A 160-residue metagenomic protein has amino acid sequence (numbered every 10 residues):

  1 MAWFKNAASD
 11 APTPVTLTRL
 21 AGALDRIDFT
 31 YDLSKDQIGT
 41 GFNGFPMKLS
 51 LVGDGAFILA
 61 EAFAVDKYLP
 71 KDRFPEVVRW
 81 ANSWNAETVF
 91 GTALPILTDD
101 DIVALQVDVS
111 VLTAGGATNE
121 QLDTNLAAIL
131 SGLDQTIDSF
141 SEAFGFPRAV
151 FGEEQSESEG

Functional and structural regions predicted by a protein language model:
M1-G53: Charge-rich, low-complexity N-terminal segments
Q37-G39, A56-I58, V103-L105: Hydrophobic residues embedded in beta-strands of well-ordered beta-sheets
G41-F45, E61-D66, D108-L112: Secondary-structure transition/turn motif
L49-Y68: A short acidic-to-branched-hydrophobic micro-motif
F63-D108: Short, internal acidic amphipathic alpha-helical interface segments that mediate docking to partner proteins
T113-N125: A short acidic/glycine-rich loop-to-helix N-cap element
T124-P147: A conserved amphipathic terminal alpha-helix motif
S141-G160: Short, highly charged C-terminal tails/helix-capping segments
